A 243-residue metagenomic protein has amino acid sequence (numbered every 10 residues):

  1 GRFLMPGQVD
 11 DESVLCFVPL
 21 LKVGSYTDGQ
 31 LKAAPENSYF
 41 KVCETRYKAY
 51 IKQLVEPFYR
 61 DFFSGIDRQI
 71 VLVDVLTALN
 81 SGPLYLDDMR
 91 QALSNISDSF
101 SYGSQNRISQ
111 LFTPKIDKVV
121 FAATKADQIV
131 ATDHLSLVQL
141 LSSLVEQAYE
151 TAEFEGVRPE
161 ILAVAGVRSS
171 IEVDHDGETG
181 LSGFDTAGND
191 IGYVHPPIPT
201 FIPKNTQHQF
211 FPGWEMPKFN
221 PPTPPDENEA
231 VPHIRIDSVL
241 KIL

Functional and structural regions predicted by a protein language model:
G1-P114, V130, A148-Y149, A165-S169 (+1 more regions): Switch- and interface-adjacent substructures of P-loop NTPase systems
I66-D67, K115-K118, G156-P159: Short glycine-/polar-rich loops that comprise or flank the Walker A/P-loop and associated switch/sensor motifs
G82, T132-H134, E172-D176: Short conserved micro-motifs at the rims of enzyme active sites and ligand-binding pockets
Q91-S94, Q139-E146, V173-P203: Acidic, Ser/Thr-rich peripheral helices and adjacent loops at domain boundaries
D117, A122-I129, L162-V173: Short, conserved secondary-structure transition motifs
Q128-E153: GTPase G-domain guanine-specificity segment
Q147-Y149, E155-E160, V167, E172: Conserved P-loop NTPase catalytic core
L162, D176-T179, A230: Cytosolic/matrix-facing juxtamembrane and C-terminal tails of multi-pass cellular membrane proteins
